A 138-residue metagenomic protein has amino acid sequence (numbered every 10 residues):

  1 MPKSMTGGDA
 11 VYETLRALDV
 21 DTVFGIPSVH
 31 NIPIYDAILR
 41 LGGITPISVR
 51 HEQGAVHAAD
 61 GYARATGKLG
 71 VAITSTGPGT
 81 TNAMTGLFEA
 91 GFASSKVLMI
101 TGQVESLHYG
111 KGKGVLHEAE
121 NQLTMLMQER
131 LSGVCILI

Functional and structural regions predicted by a protein language model:
M1-I138: N-terminal alpha/beta PP-like core and its mobile active-site loop of ThDP/TPP-dependent enzymes
